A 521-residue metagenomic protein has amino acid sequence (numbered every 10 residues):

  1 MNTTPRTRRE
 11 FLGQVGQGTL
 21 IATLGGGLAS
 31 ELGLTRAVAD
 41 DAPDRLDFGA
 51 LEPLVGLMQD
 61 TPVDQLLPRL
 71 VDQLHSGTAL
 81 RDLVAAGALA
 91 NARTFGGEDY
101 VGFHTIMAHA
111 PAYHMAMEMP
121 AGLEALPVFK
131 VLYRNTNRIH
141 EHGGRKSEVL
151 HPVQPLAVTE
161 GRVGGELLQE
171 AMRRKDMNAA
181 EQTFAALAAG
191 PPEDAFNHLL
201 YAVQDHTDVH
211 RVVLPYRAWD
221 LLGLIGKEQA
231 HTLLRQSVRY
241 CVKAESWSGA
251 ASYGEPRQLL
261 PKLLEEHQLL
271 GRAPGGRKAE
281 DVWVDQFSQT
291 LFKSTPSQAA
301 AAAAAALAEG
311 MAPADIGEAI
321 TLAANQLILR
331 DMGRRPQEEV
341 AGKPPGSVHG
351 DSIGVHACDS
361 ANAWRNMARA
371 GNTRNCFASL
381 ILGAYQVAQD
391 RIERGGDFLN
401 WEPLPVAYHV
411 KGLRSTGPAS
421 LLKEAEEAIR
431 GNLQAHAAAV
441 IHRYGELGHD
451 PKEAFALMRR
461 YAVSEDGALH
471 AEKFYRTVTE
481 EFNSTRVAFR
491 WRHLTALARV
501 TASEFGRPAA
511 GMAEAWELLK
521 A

Functional and structural regions predicted by a protein language model:
N2-A521: Mature, well-folded catalytic/scaffold domains that follow N-terminal targeting or propeptide regions
